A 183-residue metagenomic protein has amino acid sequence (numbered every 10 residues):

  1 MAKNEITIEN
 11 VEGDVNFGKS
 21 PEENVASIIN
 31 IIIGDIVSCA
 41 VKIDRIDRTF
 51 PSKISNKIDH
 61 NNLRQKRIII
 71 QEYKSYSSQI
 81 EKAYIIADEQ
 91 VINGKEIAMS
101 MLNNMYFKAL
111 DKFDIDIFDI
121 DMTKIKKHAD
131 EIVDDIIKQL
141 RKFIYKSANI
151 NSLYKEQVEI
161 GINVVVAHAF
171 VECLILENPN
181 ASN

Functional and structural regions predicted by a protein language model:
M1-G34: Long, low-complexity intrinsically disordered regions enriched in small/polar and proline/glycine residues
D35, C39-N183: Long, low-complexity, intrinsically disordered terminal regions
